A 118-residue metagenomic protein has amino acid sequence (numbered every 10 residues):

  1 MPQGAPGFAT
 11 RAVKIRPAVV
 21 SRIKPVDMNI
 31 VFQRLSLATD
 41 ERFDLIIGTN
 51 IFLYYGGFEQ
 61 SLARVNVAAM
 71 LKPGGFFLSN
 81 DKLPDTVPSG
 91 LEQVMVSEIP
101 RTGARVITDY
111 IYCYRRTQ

Functional and structural regions predicted by a protein language model:
M1-A12, P88-T117: Conserved Class I S-adenosyl-L-methionine
M1-A38: Extended basic-aromatic, gly/pro-enriched interface segments that bind polyanionic ligands
P17, F58-S61, R105: Conserved phosphate-coordination/catalytic loops
V31-F32, K82-T86: Short "lid" loop at the C-terminus of a central beta-strand within the Rossmann-like core of SAM-dependent
T39, E59-A63, G90: Residues at alpha-helix caps and immediate loop-helix transition turns in enzyme cores, especially N- and C-cap
F43-F58: A short SAM/SAH-binding and catalytic strip from SAM-dependent methyltransferases
L45-I47, L71-L83: Conserved beta-strand signature within the Rossmann-like core of class I S-adenosyl-L-methionine
Q60-P73: A short glycine-rich, Lys/Arg-flanked "PGG" loop and its adjoining helix->strand segment in the class I
